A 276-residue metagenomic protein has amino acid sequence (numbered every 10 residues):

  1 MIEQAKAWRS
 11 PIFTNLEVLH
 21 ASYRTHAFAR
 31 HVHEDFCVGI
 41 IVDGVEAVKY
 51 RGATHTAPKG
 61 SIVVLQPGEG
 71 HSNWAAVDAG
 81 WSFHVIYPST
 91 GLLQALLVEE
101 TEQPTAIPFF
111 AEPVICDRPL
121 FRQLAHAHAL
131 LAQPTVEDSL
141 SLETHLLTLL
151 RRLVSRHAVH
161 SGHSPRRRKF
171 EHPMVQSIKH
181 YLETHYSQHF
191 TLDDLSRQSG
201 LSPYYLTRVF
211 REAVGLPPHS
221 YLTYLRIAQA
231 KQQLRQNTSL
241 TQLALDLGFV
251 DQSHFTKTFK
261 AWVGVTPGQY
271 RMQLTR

Functional and structural regions predicted by a protein language model:
I2-A106, Q133-V136: N-terminal regulatory/effector-sensing and dimerization cores that precede helix-turn-helix DNA-binding domains
C37-I40, S89-L92, Q123, H145 (+1 more regions): Amphipathic, well-ordered alpha-helical segments in soluble domains
G44-V45, D117, Q273: Extended, non-catalytic scaffold segments that flank or surround catalytic motifs
R51, A76, L96-E100, R156 (+3 more regions): Residue-level signal for well-ordered alpha-helical positions
T105-F121, L131-S199, E212-S220, Y224: Short, Lys/Arg-enriched, Trp-marked, Pro/Gly-tolerant hinge/linker segments that flank
L124-H128: Short, Lys/Arg-enriched alpha-helical recognition elements, typified by the DNA-recognition helix
Q176, H180-T184, Q188-D193, L201 (+3 more regions): Terminal helix-turn-helix DNA-binding modules in bacterial transcription factors
